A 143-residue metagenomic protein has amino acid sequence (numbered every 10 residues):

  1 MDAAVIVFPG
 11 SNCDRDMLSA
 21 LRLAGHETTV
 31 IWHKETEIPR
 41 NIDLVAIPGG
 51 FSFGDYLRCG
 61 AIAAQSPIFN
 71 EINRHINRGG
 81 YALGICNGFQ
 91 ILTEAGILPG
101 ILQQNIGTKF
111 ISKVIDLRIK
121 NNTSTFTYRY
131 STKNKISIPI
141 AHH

Functional and structural regions predicted by a protein language model:
M1-I85, L92-P99, N105-I111, R118: N-terminal beta1-alpha1 cap of cysteine-dependent amidohydrolase-like domains
I85-N87, H142: A secondary-structure boundary/capping signal
G88-F89, T123: Short, flexible active-site-adjacent loop segments at beta-strand->alpha-helix junctions, enriched in small/polar
I97-H143: Pocket-forming structural segment of enzyme catalytic cores
